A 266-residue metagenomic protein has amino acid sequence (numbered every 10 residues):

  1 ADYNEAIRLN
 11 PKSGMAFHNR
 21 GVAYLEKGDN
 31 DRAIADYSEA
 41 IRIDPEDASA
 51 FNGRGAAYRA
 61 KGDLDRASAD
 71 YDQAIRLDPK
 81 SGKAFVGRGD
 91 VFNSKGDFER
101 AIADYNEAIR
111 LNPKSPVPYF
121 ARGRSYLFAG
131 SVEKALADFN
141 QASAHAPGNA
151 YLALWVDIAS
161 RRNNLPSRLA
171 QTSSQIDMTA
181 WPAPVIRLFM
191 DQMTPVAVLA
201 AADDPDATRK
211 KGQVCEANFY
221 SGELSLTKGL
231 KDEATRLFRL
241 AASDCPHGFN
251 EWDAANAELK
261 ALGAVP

Functional and structural regions predicted by a protein language model:
E5-A6, E39-A40, Q73-A74, E107-A108 (+2 more regions): Canonical positions in the second alpha-helix
G14-M15, A48-S49, G82-K83, P116-V117 (+3 more regions): Helix-start (N-cap) detector for alpha-helical repeat units in TPR-like alpha-solenoids, especially tetratricopeptide
E26, A60, G87, S94 (+4 more regions): Register position in tetratricopeptide repeats
